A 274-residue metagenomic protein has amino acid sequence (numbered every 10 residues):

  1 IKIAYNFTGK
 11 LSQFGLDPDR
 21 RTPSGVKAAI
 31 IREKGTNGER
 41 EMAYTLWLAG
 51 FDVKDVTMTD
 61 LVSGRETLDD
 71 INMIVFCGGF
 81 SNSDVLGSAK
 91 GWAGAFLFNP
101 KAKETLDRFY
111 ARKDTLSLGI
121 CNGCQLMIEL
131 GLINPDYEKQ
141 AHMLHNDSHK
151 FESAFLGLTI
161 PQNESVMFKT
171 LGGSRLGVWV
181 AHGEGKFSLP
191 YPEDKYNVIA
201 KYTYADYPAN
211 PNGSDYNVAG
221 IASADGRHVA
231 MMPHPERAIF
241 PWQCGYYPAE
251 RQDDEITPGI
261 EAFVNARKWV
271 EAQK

Functional and structural regions predicted by a protein language model:
I1-I120, C124-D136, L144-E152, T159 (+3 more regions): N-terminal beta1-alpha1 cap of cysteine-dependent amidohydrolase-like domains
V26, G173-R175, S223-H228: Beta-strand-turn-beta hairpins that frame and shape the catalytic cleft of phosphate-ester-processing enzymes
T57-T59, Q162, Y204, M232: Residues at the C-termini of beta-strands that transition into short coil/loop
G79-F80, G183, P235: Active-site metal-binding loops of divalent metal-dependent hydrolases
S117-L118, V178, A230: Residue-level signal for helical boundary/lining positions with a hydrophobic bias
I120, A181, P233: Single, functionally critical "micro-switch" positions that shape active/binding sites and transmembrane helices
L132-A219: Pocket-forming structural segment of enzyme catalytic cores
V218-Y247: A glycine-centered loop/beta-turn motif at secondary-structure junctions
